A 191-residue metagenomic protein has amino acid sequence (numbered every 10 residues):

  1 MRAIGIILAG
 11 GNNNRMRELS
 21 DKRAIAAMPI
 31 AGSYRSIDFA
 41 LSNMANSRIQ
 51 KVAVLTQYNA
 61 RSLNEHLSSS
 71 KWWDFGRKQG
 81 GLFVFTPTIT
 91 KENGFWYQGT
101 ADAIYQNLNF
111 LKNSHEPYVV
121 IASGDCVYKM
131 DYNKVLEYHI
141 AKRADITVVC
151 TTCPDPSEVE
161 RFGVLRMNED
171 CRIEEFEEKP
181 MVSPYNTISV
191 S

Functional and structural regions predicted by a protein language model:
M1-S191: Unchanged
